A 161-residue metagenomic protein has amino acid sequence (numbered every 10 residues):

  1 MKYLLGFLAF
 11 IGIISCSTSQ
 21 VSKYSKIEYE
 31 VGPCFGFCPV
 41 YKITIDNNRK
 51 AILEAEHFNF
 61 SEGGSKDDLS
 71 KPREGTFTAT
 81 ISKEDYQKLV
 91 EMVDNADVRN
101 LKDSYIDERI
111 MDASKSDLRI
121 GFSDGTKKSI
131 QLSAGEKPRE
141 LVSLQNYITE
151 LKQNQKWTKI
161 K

Functional and structural regions predicted by a protein language model:
M1-K23: Bacterial Sec-dependent N-terminal signal peptides
I11, R73-F77, T126-A134: Charged, low-complexity surface segments at secondary-structure and domain boundaries
S17-F35, P39-Y41, E91-M92, A96-K161: Short, well-ordered, aromatic-rich surface patches in folded extracellular/luminal domains
G32-G64: N-terminal secretory signal peptides
I45-R49, A79-K88, I120-T126: A short, structured loop/turn motif at beta-sheet edges
H57-K66, R119-G125: Short, compositionally biased low-complexity segments
N59-S61, S65-N100: A short-motif feature that recognizes glycine-rich, charge-decorated loops that bind or process nucleotide phosphates
